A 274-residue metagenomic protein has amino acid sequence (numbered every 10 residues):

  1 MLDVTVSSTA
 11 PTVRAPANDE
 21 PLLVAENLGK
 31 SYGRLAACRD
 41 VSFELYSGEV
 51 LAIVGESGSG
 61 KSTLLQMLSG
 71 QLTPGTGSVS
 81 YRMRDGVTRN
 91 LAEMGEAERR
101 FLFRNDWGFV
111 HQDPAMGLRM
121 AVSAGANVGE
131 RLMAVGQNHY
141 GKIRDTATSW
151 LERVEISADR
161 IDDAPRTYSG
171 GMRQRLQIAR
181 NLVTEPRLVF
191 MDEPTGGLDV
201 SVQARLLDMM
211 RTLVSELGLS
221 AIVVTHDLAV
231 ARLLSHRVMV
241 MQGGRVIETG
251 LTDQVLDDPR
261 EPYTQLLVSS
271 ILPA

Functional and structural regions predicted by a protein language model:
V54-E56: The feature captures the beta-strand-to-loop junction immediately N-terminal to the Walker
S69: Helix-to-loop junction immediately C-terminal to a conserved catalytic motif
K142-D159, V268-S269: Conserved ABC ATPase "signature" region
A164-Y168, M172: Conserved ABC ATPase signature
T249-G250: ABC ATPase "signature
